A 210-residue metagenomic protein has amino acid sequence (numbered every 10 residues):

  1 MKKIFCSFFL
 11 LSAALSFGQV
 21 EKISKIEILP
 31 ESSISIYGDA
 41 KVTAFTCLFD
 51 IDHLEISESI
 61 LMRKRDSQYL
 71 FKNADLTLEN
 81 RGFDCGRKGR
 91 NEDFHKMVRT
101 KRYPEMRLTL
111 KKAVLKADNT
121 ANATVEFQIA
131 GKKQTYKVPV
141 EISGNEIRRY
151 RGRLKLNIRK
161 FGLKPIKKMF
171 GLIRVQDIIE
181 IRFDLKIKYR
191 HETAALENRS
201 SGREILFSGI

Functional and structural regions predicted by a protein language model:
I4-A13: Sec-dependent N-terminal signal peptides
Q19-I210: Low-complexity, acidic/polar, glycine-enriched regions of mature
